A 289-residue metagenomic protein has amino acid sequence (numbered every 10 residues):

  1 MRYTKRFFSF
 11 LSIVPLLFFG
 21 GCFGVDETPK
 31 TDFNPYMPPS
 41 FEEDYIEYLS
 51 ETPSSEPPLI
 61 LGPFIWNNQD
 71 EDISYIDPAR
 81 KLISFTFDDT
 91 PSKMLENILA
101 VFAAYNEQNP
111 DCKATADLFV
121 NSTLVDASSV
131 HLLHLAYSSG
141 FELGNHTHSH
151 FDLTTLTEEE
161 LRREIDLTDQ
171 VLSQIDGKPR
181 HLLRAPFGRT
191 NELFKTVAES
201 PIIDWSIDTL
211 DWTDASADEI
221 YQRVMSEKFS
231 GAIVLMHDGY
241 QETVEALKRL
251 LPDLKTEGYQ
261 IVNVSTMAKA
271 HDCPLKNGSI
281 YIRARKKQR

Functional and structural regions predicted by a protein language model:
R2-L11: Bacterial N-terminal signal peptides that target proteins for export
V14-P15: Repetitive helical segments and hydrophobic/amphipathic motifs
F18-G21: C-terminal motif of bacterial Sec signal peptides marking the signal peptidase cleavage site
F23-D26: Bacterial signal peptide processing site
T31-L49, P58-S74, P186-E199: Short, compositionally biased "basic patch" segments
Y45-T154, E160-L161, L167-Q174, K178-P179: Active-site beta->alpha N-cap acidic-glycine motif
A127, H131, L135-S138, H148-I282: Catalytic domains of cell-wall/extracellular-matrix polysaccharide-remodeling enzymes, centered on de-N-acetylation
K287-R289: Short, solvent-exposed mixed-charge patches
